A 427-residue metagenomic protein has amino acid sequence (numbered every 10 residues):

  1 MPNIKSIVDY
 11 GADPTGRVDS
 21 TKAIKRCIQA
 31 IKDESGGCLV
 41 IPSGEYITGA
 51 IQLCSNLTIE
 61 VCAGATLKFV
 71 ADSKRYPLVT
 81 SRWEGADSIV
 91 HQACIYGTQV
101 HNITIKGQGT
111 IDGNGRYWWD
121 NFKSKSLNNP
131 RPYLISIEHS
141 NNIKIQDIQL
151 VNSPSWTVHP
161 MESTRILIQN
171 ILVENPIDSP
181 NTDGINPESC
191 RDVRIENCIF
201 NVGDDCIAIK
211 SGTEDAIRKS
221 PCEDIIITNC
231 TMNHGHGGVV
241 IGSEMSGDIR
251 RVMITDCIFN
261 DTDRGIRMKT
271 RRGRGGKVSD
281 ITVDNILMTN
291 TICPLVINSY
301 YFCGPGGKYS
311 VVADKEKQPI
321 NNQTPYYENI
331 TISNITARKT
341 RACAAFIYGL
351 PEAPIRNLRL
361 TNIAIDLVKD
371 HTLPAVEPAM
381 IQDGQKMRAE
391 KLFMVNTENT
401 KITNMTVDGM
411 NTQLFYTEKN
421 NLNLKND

Functional and structural regions predicted by a protein language model:
M1-D427: Extracellular/periplasmic carbohydrate-active domains that bind, remodel, or depolymerize complex polysaccharides
